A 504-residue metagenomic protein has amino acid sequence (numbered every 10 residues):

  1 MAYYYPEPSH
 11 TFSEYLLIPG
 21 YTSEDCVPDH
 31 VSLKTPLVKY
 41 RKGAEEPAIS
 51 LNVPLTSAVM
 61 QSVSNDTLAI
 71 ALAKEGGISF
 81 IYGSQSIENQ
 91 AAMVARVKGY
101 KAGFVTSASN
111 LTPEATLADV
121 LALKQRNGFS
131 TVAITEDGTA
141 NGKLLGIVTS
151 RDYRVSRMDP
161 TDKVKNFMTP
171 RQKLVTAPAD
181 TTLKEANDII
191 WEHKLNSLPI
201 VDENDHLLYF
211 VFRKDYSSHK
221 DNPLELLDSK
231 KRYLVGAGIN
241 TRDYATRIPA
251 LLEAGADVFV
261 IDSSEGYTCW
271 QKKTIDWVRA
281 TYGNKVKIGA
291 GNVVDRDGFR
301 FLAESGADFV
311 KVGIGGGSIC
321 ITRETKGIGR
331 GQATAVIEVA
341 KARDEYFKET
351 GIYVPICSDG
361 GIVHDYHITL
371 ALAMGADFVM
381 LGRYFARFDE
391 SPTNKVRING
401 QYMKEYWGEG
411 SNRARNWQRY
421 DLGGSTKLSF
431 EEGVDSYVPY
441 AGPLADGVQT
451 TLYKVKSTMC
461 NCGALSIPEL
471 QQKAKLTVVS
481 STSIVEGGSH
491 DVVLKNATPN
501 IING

Functional and structural regions predicted by a protein language model:
M1-Y21, S109-T112, A177-P178, K184-D188 (+4 more regions): Alpha/beta catalytic cores of nucleotide-metabolism and tRNA/nucleoside-modifying enzymes
V27-L51, A58-M60, N89-F129, I134-D137 (+5 more regions): Bateman/CBS regulatory modules and CBS-like beta-alpha motifs in cytosolic regions of diverse proteins
A44-A48, A73, K98, L121-Q125 (+8 more regions): Surface-exposed amphipathic alpha-helices with a cationic face
A48-S57, G103-A108, D228-A237, R279-V294 (+2 more regions): Short beta-strand/loop segments at the ligand-binding rim of alpha/beta enzyme cores
T67-I70, Y244-A254, I288, V293-V312 (+1 more regions): Catalytic cores of alpha/beta
K74-N89, A256-T268, D308-K326, I362-K395: Glycine-rich phosphate-binding active-site loops on the catalytic face of alpha/beta enzymes
F80-Q85, S109-L111, T131-T135, T176-A177 (+6 more regions): Catalytic beta/alpha-barrel core
Q85-A95, N141, S156-T161, H206-L226 (+5 more regions): Active-site-adjacent beta->alpha loops and helix N-cap segments on the catalytic face of soluble alpha/beta enzymes
